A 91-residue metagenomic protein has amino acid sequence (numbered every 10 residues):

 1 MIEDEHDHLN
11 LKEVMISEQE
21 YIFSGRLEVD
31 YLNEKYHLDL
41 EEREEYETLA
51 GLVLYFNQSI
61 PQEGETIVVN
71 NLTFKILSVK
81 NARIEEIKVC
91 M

Functional and structural regions predicted by a protein language model:
M1-M91: Cytosolic regulatory modules rich in charged/polar residues
